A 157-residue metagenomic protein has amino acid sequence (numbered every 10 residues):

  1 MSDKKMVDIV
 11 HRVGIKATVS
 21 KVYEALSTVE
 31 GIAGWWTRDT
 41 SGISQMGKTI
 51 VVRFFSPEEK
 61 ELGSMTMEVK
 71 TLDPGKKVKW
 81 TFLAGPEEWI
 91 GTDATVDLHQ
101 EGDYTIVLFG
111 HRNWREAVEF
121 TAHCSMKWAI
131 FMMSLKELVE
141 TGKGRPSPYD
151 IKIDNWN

Functional and structural regions predicted by a protein language model:
M1-S41: Hydrophobic ligand-binding cavity/cleft-lining segments
M6-I9, L108-R115: A short small-residue
V10-H11, E30-S64, K77, S147-D150 (+1 more regions): Short beta-edge strand/loop motif at the mouth of beta-sheet-based domains
H11-V13, V52, W80, V96 (+1 more regions): Preference for bulky hydrophobic residues occupying beta-strand positions in well-ordered beta-sheet regions
V22-L26, I32, I50-V52, V69 (+4 more regions): Hydrophobic pocket/interface hotspot
S41, S56-D103, R112-W114: Hydrophobic-ligand binding "helix-grip"
N113-N157: A conserved amphipathic terminal alpha-helix motif
